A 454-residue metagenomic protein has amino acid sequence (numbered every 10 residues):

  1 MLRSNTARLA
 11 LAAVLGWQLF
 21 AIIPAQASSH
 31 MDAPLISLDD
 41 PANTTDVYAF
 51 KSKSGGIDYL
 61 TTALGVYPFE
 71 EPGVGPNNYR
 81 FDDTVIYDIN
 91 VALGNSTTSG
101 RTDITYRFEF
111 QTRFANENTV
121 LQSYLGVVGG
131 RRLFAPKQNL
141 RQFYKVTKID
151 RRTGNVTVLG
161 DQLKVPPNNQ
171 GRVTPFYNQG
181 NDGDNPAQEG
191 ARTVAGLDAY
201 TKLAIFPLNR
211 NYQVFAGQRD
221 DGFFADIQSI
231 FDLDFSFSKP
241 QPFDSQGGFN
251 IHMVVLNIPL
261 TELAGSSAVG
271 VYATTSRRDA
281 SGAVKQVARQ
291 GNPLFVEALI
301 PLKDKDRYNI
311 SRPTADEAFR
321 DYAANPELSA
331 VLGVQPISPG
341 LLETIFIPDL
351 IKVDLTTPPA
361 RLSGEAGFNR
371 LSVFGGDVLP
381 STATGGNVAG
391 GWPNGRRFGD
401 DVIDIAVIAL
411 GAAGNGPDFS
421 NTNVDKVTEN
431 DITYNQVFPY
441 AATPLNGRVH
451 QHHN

Functional and structural regions predicted by a protein language model:
M1-A10: Bacterial N-terminal signal peptides that target proteins for export
N5, W17-L19, P41, Y434: Residues at the start of alpha-helices and the adjacent loop-to-helix junctions
G16-Q26: C-terminal segment of classical bacterial N-terminal signal peptides
Q26-N454: Surface-exposed extracytoplasmic segments
